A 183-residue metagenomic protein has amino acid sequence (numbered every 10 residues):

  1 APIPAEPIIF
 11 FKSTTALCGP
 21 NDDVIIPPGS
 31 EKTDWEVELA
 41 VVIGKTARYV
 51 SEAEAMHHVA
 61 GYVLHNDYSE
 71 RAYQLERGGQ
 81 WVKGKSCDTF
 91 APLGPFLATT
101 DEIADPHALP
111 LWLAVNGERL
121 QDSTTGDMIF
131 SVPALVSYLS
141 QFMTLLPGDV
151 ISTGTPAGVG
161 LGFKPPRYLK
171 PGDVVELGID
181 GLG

Functional and structural regions predicted by a protein language model:
A1, R71-G183: Catalytic-pocket segment enriched in acidic/His residues
A1-P28: Extended, compositionally biased flexible segments
P4-E6, S13, W35-L39, H58-G61 (+3 more regions): A generic structural signal for short beta-strands and their flanking turns/coil linkers
K12-T14, W35-L39, I43-K45, V63-Y68 (+2 more regions): Short, structured patches in soluble enzyme cores that scaffold and shape functional sites
L17-C18, A47-V50, S69-A72, I103: Short, acidic Gly/Pro/Ser/Thr-rich loop/turn segments
G19, D34-E36, L146, K170-P171: Residue-level recognition of short, solvent-exposed, well-ordered loop/turn junctions that link secondary-structure
D22-G29, V37-L39, I43-A47, L113 (+1 more regions): Hydrophobic beta-sheet segments that form the core/acyl-binding groove of ACP/CoA-dependent acyl-chain-processing
R48-V63: N-terminal accessory regions of nucleic-acid-interacting proteins
